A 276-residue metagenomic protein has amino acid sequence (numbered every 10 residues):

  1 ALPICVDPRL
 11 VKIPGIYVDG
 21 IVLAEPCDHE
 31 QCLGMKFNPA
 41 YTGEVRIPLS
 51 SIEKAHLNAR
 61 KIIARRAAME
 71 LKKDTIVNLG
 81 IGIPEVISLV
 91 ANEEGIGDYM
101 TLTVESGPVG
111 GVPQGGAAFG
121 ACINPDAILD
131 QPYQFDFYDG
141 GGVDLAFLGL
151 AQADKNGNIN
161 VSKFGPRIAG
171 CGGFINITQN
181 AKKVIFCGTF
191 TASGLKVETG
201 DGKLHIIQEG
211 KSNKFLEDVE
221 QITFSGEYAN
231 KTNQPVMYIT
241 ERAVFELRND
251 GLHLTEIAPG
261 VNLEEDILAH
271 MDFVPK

Functional and structural regions predicted by a protein language model:
A1-P48, G116-K276: Conserved phosphate- and dinucleotide-binding cores of soluble alpha/beta proteins, encompassing both enzyme active
I47-D126: N-terminal active-site beta-alpha-beta segment that forms phosphate/nucleotide-binding and substrate-recognition loops
